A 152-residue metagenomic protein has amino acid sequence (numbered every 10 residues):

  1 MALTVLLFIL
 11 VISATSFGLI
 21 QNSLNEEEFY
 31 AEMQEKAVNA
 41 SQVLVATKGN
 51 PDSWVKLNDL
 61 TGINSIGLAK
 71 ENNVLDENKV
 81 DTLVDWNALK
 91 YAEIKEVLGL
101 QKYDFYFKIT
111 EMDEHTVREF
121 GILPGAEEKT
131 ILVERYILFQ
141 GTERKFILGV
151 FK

Functional and structural regions predicted by a protein language model:
M1-F8: N-terminal signal-anchor/signal peptide hydrophobic helix marking the start of the first transmembrane segment
V11-K152: Long, compositionally biased, intrinsically disordered regions
